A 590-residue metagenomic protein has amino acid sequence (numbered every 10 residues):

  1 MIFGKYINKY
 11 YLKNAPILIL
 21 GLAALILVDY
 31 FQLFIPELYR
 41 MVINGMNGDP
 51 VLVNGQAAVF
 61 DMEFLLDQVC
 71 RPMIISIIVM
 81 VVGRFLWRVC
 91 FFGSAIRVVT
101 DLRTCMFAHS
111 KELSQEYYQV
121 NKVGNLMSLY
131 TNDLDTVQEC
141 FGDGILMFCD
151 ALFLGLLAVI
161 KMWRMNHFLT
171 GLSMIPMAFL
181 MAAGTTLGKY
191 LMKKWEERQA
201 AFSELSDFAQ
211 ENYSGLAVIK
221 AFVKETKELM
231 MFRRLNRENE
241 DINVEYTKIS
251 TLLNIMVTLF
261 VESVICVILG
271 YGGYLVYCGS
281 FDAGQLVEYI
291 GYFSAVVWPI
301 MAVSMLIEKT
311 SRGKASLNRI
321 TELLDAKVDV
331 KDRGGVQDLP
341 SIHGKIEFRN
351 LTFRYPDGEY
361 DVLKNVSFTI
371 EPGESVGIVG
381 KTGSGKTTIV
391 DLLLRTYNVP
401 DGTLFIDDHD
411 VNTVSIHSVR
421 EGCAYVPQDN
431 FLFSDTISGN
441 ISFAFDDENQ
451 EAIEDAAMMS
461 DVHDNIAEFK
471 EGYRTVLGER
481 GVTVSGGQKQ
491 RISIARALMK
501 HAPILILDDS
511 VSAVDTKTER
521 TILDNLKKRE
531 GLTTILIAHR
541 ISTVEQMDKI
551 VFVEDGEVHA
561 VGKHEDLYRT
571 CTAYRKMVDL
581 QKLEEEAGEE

Functional and structural regions predicted by a protein language model:
M1-I35, N47-P72, L86-F91, A95 (+10 more regions): Membrane-integrated ABC transporters
I2, F91, K111-L156: Juxtamembrane loop-to-helix connectors within ABC transporter transmembrane domains
K13, I17-Y30, S76-M80, D143-E197 (+1 more regions): Transmembrane helices of ABC transporter permease
K13, Q115-E116, N132-F141, I145 (+8 more regions): An intracellular "coupling" helix at the cytosolic face of ABC transporter transmembrane type-1 domains
M106, S110, I219, I320 (+1 more regions): Helix-loop junctions and hydrophobic alpha-helical segments within the transmembrane domains of large membrane
S110, F232, I320, F348-N350: Conserved catalytic Walker-motif region of ABC-type ATPase nucleotide-binding domains
K161-A178, I249-N318, L324: Helix-loop-helix
L339-E590: ABC-type nucleotide-binding domain
